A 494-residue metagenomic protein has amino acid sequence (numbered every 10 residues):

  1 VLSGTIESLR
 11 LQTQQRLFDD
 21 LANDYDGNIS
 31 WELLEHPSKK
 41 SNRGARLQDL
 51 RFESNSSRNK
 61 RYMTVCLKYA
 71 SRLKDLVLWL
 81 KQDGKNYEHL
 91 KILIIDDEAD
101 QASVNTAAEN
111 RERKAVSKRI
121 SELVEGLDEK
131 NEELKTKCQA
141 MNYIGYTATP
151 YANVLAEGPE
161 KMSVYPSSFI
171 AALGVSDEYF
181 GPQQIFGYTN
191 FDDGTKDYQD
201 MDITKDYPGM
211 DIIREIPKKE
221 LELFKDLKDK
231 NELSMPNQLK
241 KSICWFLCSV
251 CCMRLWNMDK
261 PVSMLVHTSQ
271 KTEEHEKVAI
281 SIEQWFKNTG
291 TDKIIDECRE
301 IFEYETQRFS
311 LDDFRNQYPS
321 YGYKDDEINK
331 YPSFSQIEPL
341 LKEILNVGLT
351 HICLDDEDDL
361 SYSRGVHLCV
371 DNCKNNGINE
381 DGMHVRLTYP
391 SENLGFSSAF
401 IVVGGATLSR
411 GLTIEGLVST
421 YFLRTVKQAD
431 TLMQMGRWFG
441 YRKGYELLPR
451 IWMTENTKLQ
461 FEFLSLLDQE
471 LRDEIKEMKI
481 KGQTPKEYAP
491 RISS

Functional and structural regions predicted by a protein language model:
V1-G27, A148, Q270-K271: Conserved Walker A/P-loop ATP-binding site and its immediately adjacent core in helicase/helicase-like ATPase domains
Q14, N23-A45, K91-D100, E109-A115 (+1 more regions): Conserved C-terminal RecA-like helicase domain
Q14-N23, L78-D83, T106-I120, L155-F169 (+6 more regions): Short secondary-structure boundary/capping segments
E35, L90-D96, N105-C252, S263 (+2 more regions): Conserved P-loop NTPase catalytic core
S41-I92, S103-E132, G405: Conserved RecA-like ASCE ATPase "motif II neighborhood" in helicase/translocase motors
T64-C66, L93, M141-A148, V402-G404 (+1 more regions): Structural recognition of the conserved hydrophobic beta-strand(s) that form the central parallel beta-sheet of P-loop
T189-S333, F439, G444, E455-S494: C-terminal helicase lobe and adjacent C-terminal extensions/tails of nucleic-acid helicase motors
L368-L459: Conserved RecA-like P-loop NTPase helicase motor core
